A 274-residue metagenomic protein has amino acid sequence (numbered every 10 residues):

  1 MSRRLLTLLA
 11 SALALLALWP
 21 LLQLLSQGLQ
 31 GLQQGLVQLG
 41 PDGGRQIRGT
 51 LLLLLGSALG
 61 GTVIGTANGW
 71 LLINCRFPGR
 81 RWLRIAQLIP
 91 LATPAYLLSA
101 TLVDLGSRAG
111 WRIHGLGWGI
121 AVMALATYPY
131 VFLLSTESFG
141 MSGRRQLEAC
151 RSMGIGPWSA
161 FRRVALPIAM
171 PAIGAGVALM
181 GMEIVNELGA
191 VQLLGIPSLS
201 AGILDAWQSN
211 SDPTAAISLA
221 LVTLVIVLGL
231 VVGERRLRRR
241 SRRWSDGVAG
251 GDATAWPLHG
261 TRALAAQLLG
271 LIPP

Functional and structural regions predicted by a protein language model:
S2-G31, P41-G140, I168-L188, A216-R235 (+1 more regions): Membrane-water interface segments at the C-terminal ends of transmembrane alpha-helices in multi-pass inner-membrane
L25-G35, L194-S200, S241-G250: Peri-membrane helix termini and adjoining interfacial loops of integral membrane proteins
Q30, Q34-Q38, R84, S107 (+3 more regions): Short amphipathic alpha-helical coupling elements at transmembrane boundaries
G40, G44, A86, Q146 (+1 more regions): Amphipathic alpha-helical segments in well-structured domains
C75-G79, G140-R145, I155-W158, S209-P213: Juxtamembrane helix-boundary/capping and inter-helix hinge elements in multi-pass membrane proteins
M153-I155, P167: Glycine/proline-centered hinge or cleavage motifs at structural transition points of membrane proteins
V185-S211: Glycine-rich helix-loop "coupling/hinge" segments at transmembrane-helix boundaries in multipass transporters
L237-L269: Flexible interhelical linker loops that connect adjacent transmembrane helices in multi-pass membrane transporters
